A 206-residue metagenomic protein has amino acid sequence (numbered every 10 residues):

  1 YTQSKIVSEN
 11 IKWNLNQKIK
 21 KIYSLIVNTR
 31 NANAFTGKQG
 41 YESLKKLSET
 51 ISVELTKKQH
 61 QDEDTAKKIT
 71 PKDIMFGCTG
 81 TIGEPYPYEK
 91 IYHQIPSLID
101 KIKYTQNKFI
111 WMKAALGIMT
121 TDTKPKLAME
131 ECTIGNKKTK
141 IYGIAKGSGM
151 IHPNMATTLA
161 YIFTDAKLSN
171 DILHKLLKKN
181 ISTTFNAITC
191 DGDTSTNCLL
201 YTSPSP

Functional and structural regions predicted by a protein language model:
Y1-T50, Y92-S97, I134, K138 (+5 more regions): Generic N-terminal targeting/processing segments that precede catalytic cores or assembly contacts
I6, N154-T157, T196-N197: Short, solvent-exposed loop/turn segments at the edges of secondary structure
Q17, A145-S148, D193-T194: Short glycine-enriched loops at secondary-structure junctions
K38-H60, A66-K72, G83: Acidic, low-complexity central loop/insert segments
K57, N186, C190: Conserved helix-loop functional segments at active or binding sites
P71-S182: Glycine-rich, mobile lid/loop segments that gate access to catalytic sites or pores
C190, S195-L199: A structural-propensity feature for long, helix-poor, extended segments
Y201-P206: Conserved small/polar residues in nucleotide/adenosyl-binding loops
